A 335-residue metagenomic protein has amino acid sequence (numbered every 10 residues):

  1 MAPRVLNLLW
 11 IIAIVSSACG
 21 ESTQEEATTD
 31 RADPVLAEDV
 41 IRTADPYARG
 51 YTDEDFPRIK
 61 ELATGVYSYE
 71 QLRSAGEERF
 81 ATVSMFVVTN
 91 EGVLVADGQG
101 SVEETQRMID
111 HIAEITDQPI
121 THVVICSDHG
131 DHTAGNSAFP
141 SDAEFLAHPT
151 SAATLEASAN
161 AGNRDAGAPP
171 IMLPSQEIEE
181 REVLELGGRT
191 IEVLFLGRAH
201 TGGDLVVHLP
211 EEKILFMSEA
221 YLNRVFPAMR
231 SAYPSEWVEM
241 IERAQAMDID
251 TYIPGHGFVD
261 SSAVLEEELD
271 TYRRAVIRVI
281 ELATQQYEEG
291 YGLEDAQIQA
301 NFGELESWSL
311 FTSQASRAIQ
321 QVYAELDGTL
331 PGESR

Functional and structural regions predicted by a protein language model:
V15-A18: C-terminal motif of bacterial Sec signal peptides marking the signal peptidase cleavage site
G20-E91: Zn-dependent metallo-beta-lactamase
S22, E288-R335: C-terminal regulatory/interaction regions
F56, E61, S151-L196, T201-G202 (+3 more regions): Metallo-beta-lactamase
E61-H111, V207-E219: Conserved beta-strand hairpin/beta-sheet module of binuclear metal-dependent hydrolase folds, prominently
A96-G98, T121-H129, L146-P149, L196 (+2 more regions): Active-site neighborhood of phospho(di)ester-bond hydrolases with catalytic His/Asp-centered motifs
E103-T105, D110-V183: Active-site HxH/HxHxD metal-binding segment of metal-dependent hydrolases
V238-Y291, D295: Divalent-metal (often Zn2+) His-rich catalytic cores of metallo-beta-lactamase-fold enzymes
